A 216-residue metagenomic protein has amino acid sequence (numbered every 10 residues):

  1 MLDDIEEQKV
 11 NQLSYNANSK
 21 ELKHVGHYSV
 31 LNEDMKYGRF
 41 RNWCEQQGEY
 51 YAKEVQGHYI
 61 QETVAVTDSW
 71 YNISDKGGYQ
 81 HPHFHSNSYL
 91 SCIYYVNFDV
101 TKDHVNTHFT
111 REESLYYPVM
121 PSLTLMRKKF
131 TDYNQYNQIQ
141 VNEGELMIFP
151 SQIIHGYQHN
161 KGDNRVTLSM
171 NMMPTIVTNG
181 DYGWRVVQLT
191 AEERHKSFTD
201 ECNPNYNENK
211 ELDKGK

Functional and structural regions predicted by a protein language model:
M1-Y59, Y79, N106, V187-F198 (+2 more regions): Non-heme Fe(II)/2-oxoglutarate
G57-S69: A short coil-to-beta-strand element that immediately follows conserved catalytic motifs
Q61-T63, F84-S88, G162-N164: A generic structural micro-feature
S69, L90, V166: Residue-level detector of short, conserved catalytic/binding motifs and their immediate flanks
N72-I148, Q158, P174-V186: Catalytic core of non-heme Fe(II) oxygenases with the double-stranded beta-helix
I154, Q158-T167: Ligand-binding loop in jelly-roll beta-barrel domains
N171: An acidic/histidine-cluster motif and surrounding catalytic segment that typifies divalent-metal-assisted enzyme active
